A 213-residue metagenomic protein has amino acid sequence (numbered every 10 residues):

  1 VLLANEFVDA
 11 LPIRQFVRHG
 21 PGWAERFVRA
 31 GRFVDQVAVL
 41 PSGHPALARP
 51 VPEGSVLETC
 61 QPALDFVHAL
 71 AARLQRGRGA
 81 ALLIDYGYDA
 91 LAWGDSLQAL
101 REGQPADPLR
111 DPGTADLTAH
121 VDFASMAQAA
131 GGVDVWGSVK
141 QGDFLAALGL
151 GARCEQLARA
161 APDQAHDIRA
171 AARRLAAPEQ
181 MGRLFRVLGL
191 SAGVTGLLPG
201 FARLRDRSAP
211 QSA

Functional and structural regions predicted by a protein language model:
L3-V51, G94-P108: A mobile, often basic/glycine-rich helix-loop segment that functions as the active-site lid/recognition loop
G43-A213: Long, Lys/Arg- and hydrophobic-enriched amphipathic alpha-helices
